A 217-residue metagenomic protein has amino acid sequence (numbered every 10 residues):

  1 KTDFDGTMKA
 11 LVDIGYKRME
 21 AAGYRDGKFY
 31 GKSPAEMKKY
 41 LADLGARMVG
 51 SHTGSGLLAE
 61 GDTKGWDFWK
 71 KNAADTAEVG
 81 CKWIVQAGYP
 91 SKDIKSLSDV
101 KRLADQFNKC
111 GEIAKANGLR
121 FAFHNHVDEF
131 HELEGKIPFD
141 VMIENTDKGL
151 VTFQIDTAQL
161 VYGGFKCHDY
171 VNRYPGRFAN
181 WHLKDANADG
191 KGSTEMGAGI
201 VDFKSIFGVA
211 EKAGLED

Functional and structural regions predicted by a protein language model:
K1-D3, A22-S33, S55-D67, S91-K95 (+4 more regions): Acidic-and-aromatic substrate-binding clefts and catalytic sites of carbohydrate-active enzymes
K1-G15, G80, L133-I155, Q159-D217: Histidine-acidic metal/acid-base catalytic patches
K1-K82, K115, G176: N-terminal pre-domain/capping segments
F4-T7, S33, M37, W69-N72 (+6 more regions): Stable alpha-helical elements in mature extracytoplasmic
R18, L58-T152: Active-site acidic/histidine proton-transfer and metal-coordination neighborhood in alpha/beta enzyme cores
E20, G50-H52, V85, A122 (+2 more regions): Conserved beta-strand positions in the central sheet of alpha/beta enzyme cores
H52, H124-H126, H131, H168 (+1 more regions): Histidine (H) residue identity feature
